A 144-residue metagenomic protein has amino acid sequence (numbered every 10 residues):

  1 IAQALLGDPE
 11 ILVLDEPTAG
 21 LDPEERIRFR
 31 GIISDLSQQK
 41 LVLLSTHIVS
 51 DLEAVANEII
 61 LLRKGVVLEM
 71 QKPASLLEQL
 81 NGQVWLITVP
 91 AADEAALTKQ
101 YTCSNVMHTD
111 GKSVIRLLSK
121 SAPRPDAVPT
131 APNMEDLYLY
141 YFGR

Functional and structural regions predicted by a protein language model:
I1: Hydrophobic anchor residue at the start of the ABC signature
D8: Conserved catalytic motifs of ABC-family nucleotide-binding domains
L12-E16, L21: Catalytic Walker B motif of ABC-type/P-loop ATPase nucleotide-binding domains
P23-E25: Helix N-cap at the start of a conserved alpha-helix in ABC-type nucleotide-binding domains
F29-L117: ABC transporter nucleotide-binding domain
N105-R144: C-terminal coupling/interaction segments
